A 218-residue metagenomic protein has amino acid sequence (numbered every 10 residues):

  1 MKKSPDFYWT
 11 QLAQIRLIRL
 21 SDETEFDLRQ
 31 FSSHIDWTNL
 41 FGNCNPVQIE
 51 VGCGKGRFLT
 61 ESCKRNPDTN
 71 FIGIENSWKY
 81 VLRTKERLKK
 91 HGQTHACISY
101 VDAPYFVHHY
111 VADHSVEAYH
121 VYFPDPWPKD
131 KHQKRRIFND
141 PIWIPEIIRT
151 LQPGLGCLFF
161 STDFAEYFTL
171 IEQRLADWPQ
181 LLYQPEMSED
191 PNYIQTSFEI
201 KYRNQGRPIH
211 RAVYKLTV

Functional and structural regions predicted by a protein language model:
M1-V47, R57-K64: S-adenosyl-L-methionine
G52-G54: Class I SAM-dependent methyltransferase "Motif I" SAM/SAH-binding loop
S77: Conserved SAM/SAH-binding beta-strand->alpha-helix loop
V81-L82, F168: Short alpha-helix immediately C-terminal to the canonical SAM-binding loop
K85-D113: S-adenosyl-L-methionine
F138-P153: A short glycine-rich, Lys/Arg-flanked "PGG" loop and its adjoining helix->strand segment in the class I
G154-T162: Conserved beta-strand signature within the Rossmann-like core of class I S-adenosyl-L-methionine
F168-Q173, D177-V218: Class I S-adenosyl-L-methionine
